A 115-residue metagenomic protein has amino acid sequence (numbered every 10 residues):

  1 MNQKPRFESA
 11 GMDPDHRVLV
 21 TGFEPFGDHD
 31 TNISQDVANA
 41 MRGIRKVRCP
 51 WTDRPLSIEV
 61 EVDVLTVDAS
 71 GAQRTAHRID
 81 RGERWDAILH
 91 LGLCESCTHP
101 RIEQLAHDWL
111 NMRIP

Functional and structural regions predicted by a protein language model:
N2-P115: N-terminal catalytic or cofactor-binding beta/alpha core of small enzyme domains
